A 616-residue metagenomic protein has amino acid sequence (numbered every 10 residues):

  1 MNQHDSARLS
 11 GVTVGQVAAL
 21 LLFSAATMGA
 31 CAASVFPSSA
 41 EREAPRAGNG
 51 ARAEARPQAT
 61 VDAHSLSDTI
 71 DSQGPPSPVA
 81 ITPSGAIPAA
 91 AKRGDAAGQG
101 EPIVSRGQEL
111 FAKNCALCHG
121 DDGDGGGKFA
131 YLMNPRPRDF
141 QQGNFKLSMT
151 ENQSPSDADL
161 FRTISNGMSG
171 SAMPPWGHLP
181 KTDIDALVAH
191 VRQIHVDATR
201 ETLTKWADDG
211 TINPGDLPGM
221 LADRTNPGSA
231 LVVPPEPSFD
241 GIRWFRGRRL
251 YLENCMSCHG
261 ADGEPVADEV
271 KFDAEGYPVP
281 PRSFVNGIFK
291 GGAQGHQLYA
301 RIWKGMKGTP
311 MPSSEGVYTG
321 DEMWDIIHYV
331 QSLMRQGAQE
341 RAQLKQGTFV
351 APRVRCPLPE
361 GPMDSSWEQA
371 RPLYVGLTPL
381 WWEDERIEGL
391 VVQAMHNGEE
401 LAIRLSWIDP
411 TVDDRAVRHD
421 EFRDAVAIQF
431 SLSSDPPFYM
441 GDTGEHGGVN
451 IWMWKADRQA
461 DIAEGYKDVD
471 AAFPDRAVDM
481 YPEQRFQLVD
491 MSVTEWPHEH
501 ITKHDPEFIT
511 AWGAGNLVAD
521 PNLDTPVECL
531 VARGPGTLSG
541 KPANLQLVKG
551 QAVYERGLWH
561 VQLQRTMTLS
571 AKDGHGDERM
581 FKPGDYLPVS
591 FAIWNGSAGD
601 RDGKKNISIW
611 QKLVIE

Functional and structural regions predicted by a protein language model:
V17-G29: Bacterial N-terminal signal peptides
A32-V35: Bacterial signal peptide processing site
E43-G74, Y131-H178, I184-R192, K271-V330 (+3 more regions): Extracytoplasmic electron-transfer domains, predominantly the class I c-type cytochrome c fold
A44-L110, D208-Y251, G337-F349: Electrostatic cytochrome c docking/interface patches
G100-G120, L160, R224, F239-E264 (+2 more regions): Sequence/structural segment immediately N-terminal to covalent heme-attachment motifs in c-type and related
E340-D364, H419-P521, L530, S570-E616: Acidic/polar low-complexity flexible segments
L390-Q393, V548-V553: Beta-strand-rich interaction surfaces with strong enrichment in secreted/lumenal proteins
E400-W407, W559-R565: Short, well-ordered beta-strand segments enriched in hydrophobic/aromatic residues
